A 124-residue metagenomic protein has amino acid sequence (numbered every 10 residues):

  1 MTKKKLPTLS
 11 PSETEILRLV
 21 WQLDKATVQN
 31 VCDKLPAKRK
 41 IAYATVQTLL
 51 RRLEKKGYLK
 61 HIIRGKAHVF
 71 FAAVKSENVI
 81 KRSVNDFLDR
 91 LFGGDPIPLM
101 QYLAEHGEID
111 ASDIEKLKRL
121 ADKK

Functional and structural regions predicted by a protein language model:
M1-L19: Short alpha-helical segments that sit at the start of domains
L9-S12, R64-S83: Short, cationic-aromatic polyanion-contact patches
V20-D24, L103: Short helix-to-turn junction characteristic of helix-turn-helix DNA-binding domains, especially the helix
A26-L35: Short acidic, hydrophobic short linear motifs in intrinsically disordered regions
Q47-R51: Short, hydrophobic-biased segments on the C-terminal half of alpha helices that form "recognition helices"
G57: Glycine-centered, phosphate/nucleic-acid-interacting loop/turn motifs that mediate DNA/RNA or nucleotide
R82-K123: Amphipathic alpha-helical dimerization/coiled-coil segments that flank or bridge DNA-binding/regulatory modules
